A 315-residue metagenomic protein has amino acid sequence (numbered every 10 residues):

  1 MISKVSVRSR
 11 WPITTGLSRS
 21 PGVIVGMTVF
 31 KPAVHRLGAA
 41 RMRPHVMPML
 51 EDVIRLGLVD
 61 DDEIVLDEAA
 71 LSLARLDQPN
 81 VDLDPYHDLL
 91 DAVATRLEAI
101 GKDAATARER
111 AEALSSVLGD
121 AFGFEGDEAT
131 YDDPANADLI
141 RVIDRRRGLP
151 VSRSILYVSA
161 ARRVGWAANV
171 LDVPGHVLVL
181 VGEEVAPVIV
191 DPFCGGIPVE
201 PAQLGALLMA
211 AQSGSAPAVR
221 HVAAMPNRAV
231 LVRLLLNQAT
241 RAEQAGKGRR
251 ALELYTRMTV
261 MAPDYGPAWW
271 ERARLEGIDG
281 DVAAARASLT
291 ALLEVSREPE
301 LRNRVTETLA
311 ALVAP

Functional and structural regions predicted by a protein language model:
S3-T14, S18-S20: Low-acidity, Ser/Thr- and Arg-rich intrinsically disordered low-complexity segments
I24, T28-P315: A structural boundary/capping signal
